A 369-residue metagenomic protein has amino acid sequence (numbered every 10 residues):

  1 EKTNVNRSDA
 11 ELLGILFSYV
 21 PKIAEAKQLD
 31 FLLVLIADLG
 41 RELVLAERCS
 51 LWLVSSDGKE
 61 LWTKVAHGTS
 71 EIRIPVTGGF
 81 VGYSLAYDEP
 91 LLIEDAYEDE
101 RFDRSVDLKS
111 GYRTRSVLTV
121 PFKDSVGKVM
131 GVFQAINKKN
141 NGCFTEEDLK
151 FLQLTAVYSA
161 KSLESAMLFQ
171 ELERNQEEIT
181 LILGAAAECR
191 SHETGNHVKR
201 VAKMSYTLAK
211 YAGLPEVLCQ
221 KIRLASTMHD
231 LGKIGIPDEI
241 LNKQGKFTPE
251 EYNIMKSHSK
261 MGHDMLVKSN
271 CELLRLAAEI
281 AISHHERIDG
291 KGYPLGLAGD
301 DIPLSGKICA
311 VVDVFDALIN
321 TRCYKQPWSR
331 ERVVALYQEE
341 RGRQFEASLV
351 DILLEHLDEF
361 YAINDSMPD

Functional and structural regions predicted by a protein language model:
E1-F31, E42, Q170-I182: Signal-transmission linkers at sensory-effector interfaces
K2-R7, D124-S125, M130, I136-T155 (+2 more regions): Regulatory loop-to-helix N-cap segments in sensory/regulatory domains that couple ligand/signal detection
E25-K64, T77-G78, G127, G195 (+2 more regions): Helix-loop-beta substructure at the N-terminus of cytosolic sensory domains that couple signal/ligand detection
V54, E60-K64, S70-S105, R113-L118: Regulatory sensory and allosteric helical modules in signal-transduction proteins and certain transcription factors
S55-D57, K123-V129, K138-K139, P215-V217 (+2 more regions): Flexible loop/coil segments at beta-strand boundaries within sensory signal-transduction domains
G68-T69, G184, E188-D369: Metal-dependent catalytic cores of enzymes that make or break cyclic nucleotides and related phosphoester linkages
F80, S125, C143-E164, Q220 (+1 more regions): Amphipathic alpha-helical "output/dimerization" segments
R115-D124, G131: A short, aliphatic-rich beta-strand micro-motif
